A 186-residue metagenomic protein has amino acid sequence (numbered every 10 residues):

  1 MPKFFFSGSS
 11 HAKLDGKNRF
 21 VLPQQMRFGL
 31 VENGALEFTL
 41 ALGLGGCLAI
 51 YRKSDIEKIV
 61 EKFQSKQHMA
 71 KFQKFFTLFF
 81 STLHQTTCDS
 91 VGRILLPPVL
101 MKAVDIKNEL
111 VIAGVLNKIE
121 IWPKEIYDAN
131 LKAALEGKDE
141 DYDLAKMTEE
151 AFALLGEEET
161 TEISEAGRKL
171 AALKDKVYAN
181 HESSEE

Functional and structural regions predicted by a protein language model:
M1-S10, G16-K17, R27-V31, A35-V91 (+1 more regions): Flexible "stalk/tail and boundary" regions
